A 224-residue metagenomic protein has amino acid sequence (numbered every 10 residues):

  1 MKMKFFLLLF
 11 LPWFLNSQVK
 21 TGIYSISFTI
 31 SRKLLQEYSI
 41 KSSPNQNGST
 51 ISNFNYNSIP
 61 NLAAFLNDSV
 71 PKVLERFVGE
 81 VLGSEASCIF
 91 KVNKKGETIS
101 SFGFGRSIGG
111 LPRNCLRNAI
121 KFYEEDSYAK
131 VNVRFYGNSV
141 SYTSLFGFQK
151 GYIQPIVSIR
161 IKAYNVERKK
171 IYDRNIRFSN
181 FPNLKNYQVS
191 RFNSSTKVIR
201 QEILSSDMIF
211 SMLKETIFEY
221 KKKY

Functional and structural regions predicted by a protein language model:
M3-F14: Sec-dependent N-terminal signal peptides
V19-G22, S27-Y38, A119, G151-Y224: C-terminal/domain-edge helix-coil "capping" segments
I23-S25, V133-G137: A structural signal for short, hydrophobic beta-strand segments that form beta-sheets in beta-rich/all-beta domains
Y38-N132, V166-D173: N-terminal segment of the mature soluble domain
S101, N138-Y142, P182-N183: Sequence/structural signature of outer-membrane beta-barrel proteins
L116-A119, L145-Q149: Catalytic micro-motifs at enzyme active sites that drive phosphoryl/nucleotidyl and oxygen chemistry
K130-R134, I159-I161: Short His-Asn-centered micro-motif
S141-G147, Y187-V189: Outer-membrane beta-barrel translocator domains and adjoining extracellular loop/strand segments of Gram-negative
